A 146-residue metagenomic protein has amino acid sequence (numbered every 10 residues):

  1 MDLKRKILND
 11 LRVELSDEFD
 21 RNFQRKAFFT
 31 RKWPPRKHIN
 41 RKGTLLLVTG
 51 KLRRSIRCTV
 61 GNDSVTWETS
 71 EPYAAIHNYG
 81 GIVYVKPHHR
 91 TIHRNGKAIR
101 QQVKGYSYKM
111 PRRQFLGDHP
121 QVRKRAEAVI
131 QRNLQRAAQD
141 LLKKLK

Functional and structural regions predicted by a protein language model:
M1-K146: Short, Lys/Arg-rich flexible segments
